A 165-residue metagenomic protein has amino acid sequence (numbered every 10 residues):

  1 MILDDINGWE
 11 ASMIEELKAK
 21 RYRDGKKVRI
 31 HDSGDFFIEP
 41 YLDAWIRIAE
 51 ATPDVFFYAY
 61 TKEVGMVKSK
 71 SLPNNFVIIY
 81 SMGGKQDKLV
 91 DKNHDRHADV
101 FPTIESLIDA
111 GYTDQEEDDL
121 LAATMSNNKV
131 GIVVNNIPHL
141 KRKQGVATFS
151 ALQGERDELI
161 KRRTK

Functional and structural regions predicted by a protein language model:
M1-K165: Class I S-adenosyl-L-methionine
